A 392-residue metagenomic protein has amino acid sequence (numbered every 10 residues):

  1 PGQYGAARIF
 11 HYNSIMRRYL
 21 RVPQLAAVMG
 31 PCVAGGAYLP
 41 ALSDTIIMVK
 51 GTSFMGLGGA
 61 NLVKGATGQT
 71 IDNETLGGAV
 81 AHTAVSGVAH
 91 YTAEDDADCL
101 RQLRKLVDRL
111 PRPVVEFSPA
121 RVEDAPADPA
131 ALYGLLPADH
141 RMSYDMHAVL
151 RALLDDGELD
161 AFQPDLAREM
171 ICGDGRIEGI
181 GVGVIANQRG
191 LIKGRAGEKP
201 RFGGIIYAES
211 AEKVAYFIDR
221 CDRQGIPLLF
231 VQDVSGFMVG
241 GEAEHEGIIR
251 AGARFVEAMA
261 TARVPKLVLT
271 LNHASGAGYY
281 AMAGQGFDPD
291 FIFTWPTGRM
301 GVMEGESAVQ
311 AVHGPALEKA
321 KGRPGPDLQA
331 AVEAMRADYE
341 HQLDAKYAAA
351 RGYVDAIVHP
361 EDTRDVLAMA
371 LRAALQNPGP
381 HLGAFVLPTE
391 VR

Functional and structural regions predicted by a protein language model:
P1-R392: Ligand-binding clefts of soluble mixed alpha/beta catalytic domains
